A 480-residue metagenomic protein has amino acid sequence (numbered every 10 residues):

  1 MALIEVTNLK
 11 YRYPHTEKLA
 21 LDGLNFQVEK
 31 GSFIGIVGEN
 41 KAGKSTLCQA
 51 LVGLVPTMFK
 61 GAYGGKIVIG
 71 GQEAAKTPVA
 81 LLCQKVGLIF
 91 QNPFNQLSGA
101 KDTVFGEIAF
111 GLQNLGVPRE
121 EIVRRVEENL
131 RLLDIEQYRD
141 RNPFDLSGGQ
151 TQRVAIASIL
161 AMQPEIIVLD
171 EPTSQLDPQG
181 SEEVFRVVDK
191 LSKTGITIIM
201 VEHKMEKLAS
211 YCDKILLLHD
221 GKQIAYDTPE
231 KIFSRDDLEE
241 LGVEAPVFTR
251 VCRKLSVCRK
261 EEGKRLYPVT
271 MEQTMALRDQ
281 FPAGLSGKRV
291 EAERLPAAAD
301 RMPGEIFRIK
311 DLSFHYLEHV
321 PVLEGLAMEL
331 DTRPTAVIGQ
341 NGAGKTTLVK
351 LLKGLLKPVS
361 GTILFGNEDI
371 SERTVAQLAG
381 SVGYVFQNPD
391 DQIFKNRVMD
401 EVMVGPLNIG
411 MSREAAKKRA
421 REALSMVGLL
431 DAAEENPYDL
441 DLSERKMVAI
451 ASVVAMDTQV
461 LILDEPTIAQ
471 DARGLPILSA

Functional and structural regions predicted by a protein language model:
V52, K353: Helix-to-loop junction immediately C-terminal to a conserved catalytic motif
K60-E73, G361-D369, L378: Conserved ABC transporter NBD signature motif
Q113, E120-Y138, E414-A432: Conserved ABC ATPase "signature" region
N142-L146, Q150, N436-L440, E444: Conserved ABC ATPase signature
I156, I450: Hydrophobic anchor residue at the start of the ABC signature
I167-D170, L461-D464: Catalytic Walker B motif of ABC-type/P-loop ATPase nucleotide-binding domains
K222-T249, R253: Conserved beta-strand-loop-alpha-helix hinge in the C-terminal portion of ABC ATPase nucleotide-binding domains
